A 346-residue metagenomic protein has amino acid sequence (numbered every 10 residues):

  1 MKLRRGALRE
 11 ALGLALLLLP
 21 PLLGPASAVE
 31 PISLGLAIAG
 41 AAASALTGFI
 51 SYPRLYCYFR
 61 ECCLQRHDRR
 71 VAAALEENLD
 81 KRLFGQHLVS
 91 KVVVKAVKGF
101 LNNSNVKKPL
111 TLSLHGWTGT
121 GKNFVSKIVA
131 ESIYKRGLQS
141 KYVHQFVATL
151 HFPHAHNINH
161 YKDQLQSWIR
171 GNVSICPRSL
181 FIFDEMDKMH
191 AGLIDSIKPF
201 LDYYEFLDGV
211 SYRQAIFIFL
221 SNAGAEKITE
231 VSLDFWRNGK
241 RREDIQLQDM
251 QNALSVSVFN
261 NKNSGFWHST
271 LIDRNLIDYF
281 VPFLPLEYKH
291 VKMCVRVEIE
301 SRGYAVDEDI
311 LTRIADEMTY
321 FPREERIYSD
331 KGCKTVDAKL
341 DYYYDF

Functional and structural regions predicted by a protein language model:
K2-E10, P21-G48, I128-E131, P282-F346: C-terminal alpha-helical "lid" subdomain
L34-V71: Interdomain "pre-motor" coupling segment immediately N-terminal to P-loop NTPase/helicase cores
R70-L110: Pre-Walker A (pre-P-loop) alpha-helix and adjacent loop at the N terminus of AAA/AAA+ ATPase modules, a conserved
K108-H144: Walker A/P-loop
S140-P177: Short glycine-rich substrate-engagement loop in P-loop NTPases that contacts/grips substrate
R170-G171, A191-E226, V231-Q248: Conserved catalytic/switch belt of AAA+ P-loop NTPases
D184-M186: Walker B catalytic acidic pair
S211, S221-A223, V231, R237-L271 (+1 more regions): Conserved AAA+ ATPase "SRH/arginine-finger" region at the nucleotide-binding site
